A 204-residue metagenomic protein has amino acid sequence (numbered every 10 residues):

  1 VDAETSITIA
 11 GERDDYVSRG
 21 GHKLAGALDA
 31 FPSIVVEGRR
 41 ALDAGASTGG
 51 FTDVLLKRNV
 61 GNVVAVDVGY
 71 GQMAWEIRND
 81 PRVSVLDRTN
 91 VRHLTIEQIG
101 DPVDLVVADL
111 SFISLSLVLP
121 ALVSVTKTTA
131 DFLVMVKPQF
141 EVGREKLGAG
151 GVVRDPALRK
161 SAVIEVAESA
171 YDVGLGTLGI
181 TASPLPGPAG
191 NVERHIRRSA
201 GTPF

Functional and structural regions predicted by a protein language model:
V1-A30: S4-like RNA-binding module at protein N-termini
V36-S47: Conserved class I S-adenosyl-L-methionine
R39, V54-N62: Conserved S-adenosyl-L-methionine
G49-G50, G71: Glycine-rich SAM-binding Motif I of class I
V64-L117: S-adenosyl-L-methionine
S116-L133: A short glycine-rich, Lys/Arg-flanked "PGG" loop and its adjoining helix->strand segment in the class I
P138-D155: Short, glycine-/aromatic-enriched active-site segment of Class I SAM-dependent methyltransferases
L185-F204: Core SAM-dependent methyltransferase catalytic element
